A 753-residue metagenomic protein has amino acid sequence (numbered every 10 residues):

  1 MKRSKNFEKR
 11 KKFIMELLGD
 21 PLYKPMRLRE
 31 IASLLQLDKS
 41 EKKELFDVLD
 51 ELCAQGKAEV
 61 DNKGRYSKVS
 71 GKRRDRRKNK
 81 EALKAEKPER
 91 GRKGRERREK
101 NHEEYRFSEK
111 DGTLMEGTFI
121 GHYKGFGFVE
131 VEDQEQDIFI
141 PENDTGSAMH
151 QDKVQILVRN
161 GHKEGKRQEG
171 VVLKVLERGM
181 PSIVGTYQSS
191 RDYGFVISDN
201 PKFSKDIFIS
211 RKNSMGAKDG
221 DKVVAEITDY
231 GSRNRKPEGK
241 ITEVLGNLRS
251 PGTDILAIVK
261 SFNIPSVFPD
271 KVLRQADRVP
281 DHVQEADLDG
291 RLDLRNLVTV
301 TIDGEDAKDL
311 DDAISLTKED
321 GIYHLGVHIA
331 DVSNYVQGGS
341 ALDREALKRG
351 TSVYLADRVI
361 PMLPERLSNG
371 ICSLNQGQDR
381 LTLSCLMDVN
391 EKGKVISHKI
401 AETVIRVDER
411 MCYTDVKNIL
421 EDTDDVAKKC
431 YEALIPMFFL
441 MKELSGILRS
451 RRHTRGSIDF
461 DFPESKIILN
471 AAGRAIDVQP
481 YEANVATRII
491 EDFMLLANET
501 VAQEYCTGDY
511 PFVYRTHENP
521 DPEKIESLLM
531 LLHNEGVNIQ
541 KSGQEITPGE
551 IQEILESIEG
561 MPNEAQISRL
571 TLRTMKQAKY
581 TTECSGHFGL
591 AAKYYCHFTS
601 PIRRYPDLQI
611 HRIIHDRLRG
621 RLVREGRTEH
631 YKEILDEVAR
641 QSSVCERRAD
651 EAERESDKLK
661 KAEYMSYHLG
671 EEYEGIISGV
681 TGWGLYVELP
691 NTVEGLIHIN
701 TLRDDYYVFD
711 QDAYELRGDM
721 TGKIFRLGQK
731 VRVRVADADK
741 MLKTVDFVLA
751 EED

Functional and structural regions predicted by a protein language model:
M1-G326, S333-D379, K417, Y714-T721 (+2 more regions): Charge-lined substrate channels and their catalytic hotspots, especially those that engage the 3′ end of RNA
Y230, A257-K260, I264, K271-D705 (+3 more regions): Electropositive polyanion-binding surfaces
